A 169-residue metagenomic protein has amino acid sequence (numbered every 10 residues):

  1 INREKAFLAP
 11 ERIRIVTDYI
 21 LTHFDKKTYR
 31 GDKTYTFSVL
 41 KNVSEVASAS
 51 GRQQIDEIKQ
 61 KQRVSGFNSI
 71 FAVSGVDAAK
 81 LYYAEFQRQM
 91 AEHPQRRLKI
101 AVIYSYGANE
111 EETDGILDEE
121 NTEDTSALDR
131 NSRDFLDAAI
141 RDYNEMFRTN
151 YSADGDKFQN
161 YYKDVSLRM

Functional and structural regions predicted by a protein language model:
E4-M169: Conserved C-terminal RecA-like helicase domain
